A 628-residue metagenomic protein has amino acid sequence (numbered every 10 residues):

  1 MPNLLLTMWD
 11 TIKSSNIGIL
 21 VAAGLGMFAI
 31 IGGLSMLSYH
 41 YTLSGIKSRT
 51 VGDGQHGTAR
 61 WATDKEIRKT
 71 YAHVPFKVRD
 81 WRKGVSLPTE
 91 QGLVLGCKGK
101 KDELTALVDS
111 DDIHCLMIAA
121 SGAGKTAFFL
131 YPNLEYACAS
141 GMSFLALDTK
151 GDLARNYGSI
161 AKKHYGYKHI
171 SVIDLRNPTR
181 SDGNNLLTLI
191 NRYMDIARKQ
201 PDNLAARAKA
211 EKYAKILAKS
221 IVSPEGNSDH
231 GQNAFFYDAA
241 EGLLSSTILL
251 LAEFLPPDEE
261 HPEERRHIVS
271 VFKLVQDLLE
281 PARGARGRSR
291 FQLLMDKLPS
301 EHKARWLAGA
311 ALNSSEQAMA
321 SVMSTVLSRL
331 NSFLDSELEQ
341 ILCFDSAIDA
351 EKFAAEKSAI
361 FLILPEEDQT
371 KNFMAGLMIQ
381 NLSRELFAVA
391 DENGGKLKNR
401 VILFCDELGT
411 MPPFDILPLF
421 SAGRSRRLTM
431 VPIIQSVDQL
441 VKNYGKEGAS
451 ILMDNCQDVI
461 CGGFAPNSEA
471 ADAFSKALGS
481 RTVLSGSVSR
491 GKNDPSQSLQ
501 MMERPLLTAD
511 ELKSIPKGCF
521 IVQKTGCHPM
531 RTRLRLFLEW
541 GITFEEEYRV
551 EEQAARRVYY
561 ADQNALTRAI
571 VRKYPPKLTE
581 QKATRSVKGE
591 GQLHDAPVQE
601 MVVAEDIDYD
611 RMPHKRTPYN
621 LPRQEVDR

Functional and structural regions predicted by a protein language model:
M1-A123, A127-E135, S140, T179 (+4 more regions): Basic- and hydrophobic-enriched, low-structure N-terminal and domain-boundary segments that flank ATP-binding catalytic
P2-N3, A470-A477, C527-M530: Short intrinsically disordered, low-complexity coil segments enriched in acidic
H56, D64, Q500, P529-R531 (+1 more regions): General helical secondary-structure elements
R68, A72, R82, F373 (+2 more regions): A short glycine-/small-residue-rich loop at the edge of a beta-strand within enzyme catalytic domains
V94-D102, A106-L428, Y444, D510-R531 (+2 more regions): P-loop NTPase motor domains
F420-A422, R426-I521: Conserved ATP-driven motor cores of ASCE-family P-loop NTPases powering translocation/secretion/packaging/pilus
